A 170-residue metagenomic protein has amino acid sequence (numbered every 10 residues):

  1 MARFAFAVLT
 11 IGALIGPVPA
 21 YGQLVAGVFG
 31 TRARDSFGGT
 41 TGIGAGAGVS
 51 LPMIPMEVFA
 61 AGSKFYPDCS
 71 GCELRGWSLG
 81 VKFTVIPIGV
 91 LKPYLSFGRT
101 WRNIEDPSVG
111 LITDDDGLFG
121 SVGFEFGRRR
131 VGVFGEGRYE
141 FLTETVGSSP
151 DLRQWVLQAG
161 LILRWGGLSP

Functional and structural regions predicted by a protein language model:
A5-G16: Bacterial N-terminal signal peptides
F6-V8, A61, E136: Generic detector of N-terminal low-structure segments
V18-C69, G147, Q158, R164-P170: Short glycine/proline- and aromatic-enriched beta-strand/turn motifs that initiate or cap beta-hairpins
V28-T31, I104-P107, F141-E144: Extracytoplasmic loops and strand-loop junctions of Gram-negative outer membrane beta-barrel proteins
G38-T41, C72-E73, I112, P150-D151: Short glycine/proline-enriched turns and hinge-like loops at secondary-structure junctions
G46-S121, E125-R130, Q158: Gram-negative (and chloroplast) outer-membrane scaffold detector with strong preference for beta-barrel transmembrane
I54, F126-P170: Predominantly the C-terminal beta-signal and adjacent terminal strand-loop region of outer-membrane beta-barrel
